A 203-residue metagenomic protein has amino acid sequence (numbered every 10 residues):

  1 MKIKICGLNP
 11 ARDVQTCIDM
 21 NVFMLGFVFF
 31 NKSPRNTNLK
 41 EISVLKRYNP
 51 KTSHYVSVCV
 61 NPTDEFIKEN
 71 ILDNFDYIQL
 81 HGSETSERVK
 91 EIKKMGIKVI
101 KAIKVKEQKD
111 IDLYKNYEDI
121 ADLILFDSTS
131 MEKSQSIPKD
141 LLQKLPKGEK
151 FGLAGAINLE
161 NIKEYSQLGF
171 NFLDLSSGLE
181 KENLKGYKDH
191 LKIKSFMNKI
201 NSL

Functional and structural regions predicted by a protein language model:
M1-L203: Conserved N-terminal beta1-alpha1 strand-loop-helix module at the mouth
